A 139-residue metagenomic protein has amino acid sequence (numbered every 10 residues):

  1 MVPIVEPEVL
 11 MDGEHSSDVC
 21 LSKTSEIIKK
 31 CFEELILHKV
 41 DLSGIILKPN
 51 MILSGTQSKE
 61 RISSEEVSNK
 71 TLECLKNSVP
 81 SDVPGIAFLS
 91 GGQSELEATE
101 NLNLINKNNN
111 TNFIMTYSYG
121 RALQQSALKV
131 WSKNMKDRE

Functional and structural regions predicted by a protein language model:
E6-S16: Conserved strand-turn element in the central/C-terminal portion of the radical SAM core barrel that lines
H15-E139: Active-site capping/gating regions of soluble enzymes
